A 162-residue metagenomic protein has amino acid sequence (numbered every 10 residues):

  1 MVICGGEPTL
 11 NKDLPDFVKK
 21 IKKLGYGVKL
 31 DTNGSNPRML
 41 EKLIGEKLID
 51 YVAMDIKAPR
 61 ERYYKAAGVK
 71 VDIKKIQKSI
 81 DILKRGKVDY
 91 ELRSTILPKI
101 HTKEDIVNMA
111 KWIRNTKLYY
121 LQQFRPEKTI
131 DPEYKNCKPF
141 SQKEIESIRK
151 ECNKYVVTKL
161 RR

Functional and structural regions predicted by a protein language model:
V2: Nuclease catalytic cores that cleave nucleic-acid phosphodiester bonds, predominantly acidic two-metal-ion
G5-G6: Short acidic donor-binding/metal-coordinating loop in glycosyltransferase active sites
T9-E144: Conserved AdoMet/S-adenosylmethionine-binding subsite of the radical SAM
E144-R162: A C-terminal junction/extension of Radical SAM enzymes
